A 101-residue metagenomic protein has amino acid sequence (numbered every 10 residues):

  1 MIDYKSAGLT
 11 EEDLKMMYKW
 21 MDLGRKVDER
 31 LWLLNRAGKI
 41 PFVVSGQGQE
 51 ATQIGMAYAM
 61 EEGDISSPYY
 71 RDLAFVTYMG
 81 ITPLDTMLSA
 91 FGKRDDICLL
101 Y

Functional and structural regions predicted by a protein language model:
M1-D13: Short, contiguous pre-domain boundary segments
I2-Y4, G24-D28: Short hydrophobic/aromatic-rich motifs at helix boundaries and adjacent loops
K26-E29, L33-L100: Cofactor-binding active-site loop characterized by glycine-rich and histidine/acidic residues
